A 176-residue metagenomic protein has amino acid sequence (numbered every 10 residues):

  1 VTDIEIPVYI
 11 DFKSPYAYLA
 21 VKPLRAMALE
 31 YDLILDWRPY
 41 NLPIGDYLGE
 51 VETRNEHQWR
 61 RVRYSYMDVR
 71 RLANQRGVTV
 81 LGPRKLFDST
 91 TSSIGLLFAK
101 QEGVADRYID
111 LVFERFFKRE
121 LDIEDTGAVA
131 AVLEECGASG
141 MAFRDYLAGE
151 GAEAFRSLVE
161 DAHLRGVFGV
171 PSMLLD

Functional and structural regions predicted by a protein language model:
T2-L33, R107, L111-D176: C-terminal cap of thioredoxin/glutaredoxin-like
F12, Y18-F116: Structural alpha/beta surface segment adjacent to cysteine/selenocysteine redox centers across thiol/disulfide enzymes
